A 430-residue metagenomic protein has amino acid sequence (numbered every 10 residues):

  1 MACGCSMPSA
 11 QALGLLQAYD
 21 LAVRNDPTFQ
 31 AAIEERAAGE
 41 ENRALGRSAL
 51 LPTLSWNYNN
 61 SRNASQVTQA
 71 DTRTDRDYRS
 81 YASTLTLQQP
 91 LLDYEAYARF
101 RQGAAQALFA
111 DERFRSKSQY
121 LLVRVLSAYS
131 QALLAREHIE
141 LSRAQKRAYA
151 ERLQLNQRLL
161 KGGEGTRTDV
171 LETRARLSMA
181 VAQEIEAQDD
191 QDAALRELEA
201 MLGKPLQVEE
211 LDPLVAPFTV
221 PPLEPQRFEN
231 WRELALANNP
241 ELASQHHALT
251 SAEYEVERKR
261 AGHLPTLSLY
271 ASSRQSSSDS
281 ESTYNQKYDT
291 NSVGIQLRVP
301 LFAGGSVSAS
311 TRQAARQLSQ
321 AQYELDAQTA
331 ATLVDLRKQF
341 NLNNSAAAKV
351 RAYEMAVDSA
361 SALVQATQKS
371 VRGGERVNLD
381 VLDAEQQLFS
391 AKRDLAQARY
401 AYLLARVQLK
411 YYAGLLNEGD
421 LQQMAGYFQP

Functional and structural regions predicted by a protein language model:
M1-A12: Gram-negative bacterial Sec-dependent N-terminal signal peptides
A10-N59, S65, Q89, L206 (+5 more regions): Bacterial Sec-pathway N-terminal export signals of envelope proteins
Q30, T53-T74, P90-S116, A243 (+5 more regions): Small/polar (Gly/Ser/Thr/Ala-rich) solvent-exposed segments that form structured loops/beta-strands/short helices used
A31-G46, K117, L121-L141, R158 (+5 more regions): Amphipathic alpha-helical coiled-coil segments
A64, D394-P430: Acidic, low-complexity, intrinsically disordered peripheral segments
D75-R79, P225, K287-D289, S390: Short sequence motifs at beta-strands and strand-loop junctions characteristic of Gram-negative outer-membrane
Y81-L85, W231, N291-L297: Hydrophobic, lipid-facing positions within transmembrane beta-strands of outer-membrane proteins
Y120-L234, Q339-L342, A346, Q387-F389: Periplasmic alpha-helical coiled-coil/stalk elements that build and connect Gram-negative outer-membrane
